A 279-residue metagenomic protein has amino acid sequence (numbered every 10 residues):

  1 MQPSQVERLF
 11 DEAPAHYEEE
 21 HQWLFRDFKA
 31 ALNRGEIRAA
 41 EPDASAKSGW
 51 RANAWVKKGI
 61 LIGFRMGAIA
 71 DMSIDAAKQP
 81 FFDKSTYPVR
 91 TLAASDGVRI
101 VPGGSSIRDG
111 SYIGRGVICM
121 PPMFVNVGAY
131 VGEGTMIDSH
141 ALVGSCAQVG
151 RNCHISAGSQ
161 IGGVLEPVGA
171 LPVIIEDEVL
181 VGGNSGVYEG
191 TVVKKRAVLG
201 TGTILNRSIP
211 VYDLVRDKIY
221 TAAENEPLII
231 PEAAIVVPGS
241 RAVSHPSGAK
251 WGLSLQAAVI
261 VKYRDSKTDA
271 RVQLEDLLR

Functional and structural regions predicted by a protein language model:
M1-V98, L228, E232-R279: Terminal amphipathic alpha-helical/low-complexity segments used for targeting or macromolecular assembly
A94, R99-S244, G248, I260: Structural signal for interior beta-strand "rungs" in well-ordered beta-sheet cores of soluble enzyme domains
